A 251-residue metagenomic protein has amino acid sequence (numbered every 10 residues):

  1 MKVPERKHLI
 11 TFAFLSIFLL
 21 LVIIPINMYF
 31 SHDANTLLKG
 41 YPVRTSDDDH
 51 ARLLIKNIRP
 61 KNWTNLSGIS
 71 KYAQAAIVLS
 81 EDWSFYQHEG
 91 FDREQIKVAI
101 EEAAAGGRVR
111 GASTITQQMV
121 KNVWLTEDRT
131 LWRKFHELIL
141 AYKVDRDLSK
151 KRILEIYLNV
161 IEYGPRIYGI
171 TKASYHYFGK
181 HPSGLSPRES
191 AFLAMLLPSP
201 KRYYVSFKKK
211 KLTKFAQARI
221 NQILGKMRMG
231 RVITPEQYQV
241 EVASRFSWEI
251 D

Functional and structural regions predicted by a protein language model:
K2-D251: Juxtamembrane regions of bacterial inner-membrane/periplasmic proteins, predominantly the peptidoglycan biogenesis
